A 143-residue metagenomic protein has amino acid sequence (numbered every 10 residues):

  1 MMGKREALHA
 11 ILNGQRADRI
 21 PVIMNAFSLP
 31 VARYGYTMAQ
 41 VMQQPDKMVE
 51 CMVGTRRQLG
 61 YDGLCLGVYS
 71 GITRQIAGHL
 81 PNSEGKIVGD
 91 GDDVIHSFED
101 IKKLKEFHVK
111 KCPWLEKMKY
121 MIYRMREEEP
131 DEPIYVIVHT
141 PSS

Functional and structural regions predicted by a protein language model:
M1-S143: Catalytic cores of TIM-barrel enzymes
